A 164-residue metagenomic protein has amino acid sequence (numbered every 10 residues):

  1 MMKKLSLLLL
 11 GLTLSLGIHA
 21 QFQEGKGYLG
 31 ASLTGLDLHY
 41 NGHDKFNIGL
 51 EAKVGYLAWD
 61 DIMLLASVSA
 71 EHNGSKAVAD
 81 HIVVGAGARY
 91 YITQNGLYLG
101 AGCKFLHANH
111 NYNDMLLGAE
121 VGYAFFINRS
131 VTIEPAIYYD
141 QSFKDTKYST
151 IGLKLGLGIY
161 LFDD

Functional and structural regions predicted by a protein language model:
M1-K26, F162-D164: Cleavable N-terminal export/targeting peptides
L10, L29, I48, V54 (+4 more regions): Short glycine-rich loop/turn motifs that provide flexible caps or phosphate-binding loops at active sites
L14-S15, E71, D140: Single-residue recognition of alpha-helix boundary sites
A20-E71, G152, G156-D164: Short glycine/proline- and aromatic-enriched beta-strand/turn motifs that initiate or cap beta-hairpins
G25-G27, D44-I48, V78-V84, N113-L117 (+1 more regions): Residues that define the transmembrane beta-barrel architecture of outer-membrane proteins
S32-D37, C103-K104, I137-Y139: Extracytoplasmic loops and strand-loop junctions of Gram-negative outer membrane beta-barrel proteins
D37-H43, N73-A77, H107-Y112, S142-T146: Outer-membrane beta-barrel domain signature
K53-I137, I159, D164: Gram-negative (and chloroplast) outer-membrane scaffold detector with strong preference for beta-barrel transmembrane
